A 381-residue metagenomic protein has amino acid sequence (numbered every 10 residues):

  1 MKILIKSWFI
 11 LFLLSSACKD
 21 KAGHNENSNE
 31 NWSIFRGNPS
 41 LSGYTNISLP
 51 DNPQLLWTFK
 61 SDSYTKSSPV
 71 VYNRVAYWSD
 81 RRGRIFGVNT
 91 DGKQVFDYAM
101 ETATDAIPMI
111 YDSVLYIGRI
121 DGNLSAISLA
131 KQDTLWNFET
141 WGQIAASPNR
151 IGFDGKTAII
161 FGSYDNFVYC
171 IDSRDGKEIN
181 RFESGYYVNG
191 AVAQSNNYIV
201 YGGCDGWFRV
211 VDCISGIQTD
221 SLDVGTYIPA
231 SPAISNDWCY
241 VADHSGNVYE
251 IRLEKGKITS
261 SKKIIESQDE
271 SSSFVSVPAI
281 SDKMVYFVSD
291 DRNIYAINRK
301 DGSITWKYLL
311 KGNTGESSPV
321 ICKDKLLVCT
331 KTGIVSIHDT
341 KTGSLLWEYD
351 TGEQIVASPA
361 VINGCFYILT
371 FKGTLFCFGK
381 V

Functional and structural regions predicted by a protein language model:
K2-I10: Sec-dependent signal peptide recognition, specifically the positively charged N-region followed immediately by
A17-C18: N-terminal Sec signal peptide cleavage junction
N25-L55: Blade/loop signatures of beta-propeller domains
E26-G37, D62-R84, Y98-S125, F138 (+9 more regions): Repeat-blade elements of multi-bladed beta-propeller folds
L55-F59, K93-Y98, D133-F138, K177-F182 (+4 more regions): A short beta-strand motif characteristic of beta-propeller blades
N89-K93, S128-Q132, D172-G176, D212-G216 (+4 more regions): Short loop/turn segments that connect beta-strands within beta-propeller blades
H338-A360: Short cationic/low-complexity microdomains
